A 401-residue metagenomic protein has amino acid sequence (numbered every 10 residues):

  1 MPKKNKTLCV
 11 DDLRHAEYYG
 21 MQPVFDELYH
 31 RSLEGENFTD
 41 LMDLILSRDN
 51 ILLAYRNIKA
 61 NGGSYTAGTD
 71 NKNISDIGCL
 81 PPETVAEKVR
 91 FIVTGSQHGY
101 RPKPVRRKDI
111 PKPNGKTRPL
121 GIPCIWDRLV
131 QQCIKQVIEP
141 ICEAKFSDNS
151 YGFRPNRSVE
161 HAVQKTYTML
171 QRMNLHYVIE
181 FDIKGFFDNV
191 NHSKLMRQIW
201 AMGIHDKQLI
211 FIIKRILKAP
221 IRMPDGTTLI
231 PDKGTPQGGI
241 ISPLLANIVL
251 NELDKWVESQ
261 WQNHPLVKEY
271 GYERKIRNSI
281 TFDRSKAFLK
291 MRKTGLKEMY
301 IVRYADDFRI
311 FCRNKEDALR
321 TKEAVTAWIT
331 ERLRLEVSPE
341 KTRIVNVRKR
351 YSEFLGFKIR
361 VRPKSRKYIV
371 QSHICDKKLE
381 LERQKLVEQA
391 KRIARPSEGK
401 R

Functional and structural regions predicted by a protein language model:
M1-R401: Non-catalytic terminal/accessory segments
